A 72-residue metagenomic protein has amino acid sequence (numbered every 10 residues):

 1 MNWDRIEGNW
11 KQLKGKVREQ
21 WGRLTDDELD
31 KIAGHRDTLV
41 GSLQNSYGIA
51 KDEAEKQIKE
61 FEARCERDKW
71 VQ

Functional and structural regions predicted by a protein language model:
M1-Q72: Intrinsically disordered, low-complexity, hydrophilic segments
